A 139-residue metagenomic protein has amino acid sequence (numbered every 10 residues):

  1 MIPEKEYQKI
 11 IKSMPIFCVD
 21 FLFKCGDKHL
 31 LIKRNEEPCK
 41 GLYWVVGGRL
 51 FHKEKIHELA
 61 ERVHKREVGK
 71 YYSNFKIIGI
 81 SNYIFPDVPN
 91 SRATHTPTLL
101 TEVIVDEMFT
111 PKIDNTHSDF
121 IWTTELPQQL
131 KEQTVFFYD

Functional and structural regions predicted by a protein language model:
M1-D20, S91-A93: Acidic, metal-coordinating catalytic segment for phosphate/diphosphate chemistry, firing primarily on the Nudix
F17-V19, D27, P97-L99, S118: Change "...and in nucleic-acid phosphodiester-cleaving endonucleases..." to "...and in nucleic-acid processing enzymes
C25, S73, S81-T110: Active-site-adjacent beta-strand/loop module that shapes the phosphate/pyrophosphate-binding cleft
K28-E67: Conserved Nudix-box catalytic region and its N-terminal flanking loop in Nudix hydrolases and closely related
L30, P38, I84-P86, Q129: Flexible, glycine-rich phosphate/dinucleotide-binding loops and adjacent beta-alpha linkers at cofactor/substrate
E67-N74: Short secondary-structure junctions
L100-E102, T110-D139: NUDIX/MutT-family hydrolases
